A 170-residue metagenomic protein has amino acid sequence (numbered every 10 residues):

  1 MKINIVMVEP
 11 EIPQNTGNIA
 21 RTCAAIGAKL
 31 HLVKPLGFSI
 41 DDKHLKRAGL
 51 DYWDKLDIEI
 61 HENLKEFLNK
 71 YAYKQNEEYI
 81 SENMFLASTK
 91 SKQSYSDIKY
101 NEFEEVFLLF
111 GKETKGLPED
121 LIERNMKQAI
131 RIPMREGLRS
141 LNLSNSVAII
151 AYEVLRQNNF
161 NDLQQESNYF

Functional and structural regions predicted by a protein language model:
M1-F170: Post-transcriptional modification and biogenesis factors for structured RNAs of the translation apparatus
